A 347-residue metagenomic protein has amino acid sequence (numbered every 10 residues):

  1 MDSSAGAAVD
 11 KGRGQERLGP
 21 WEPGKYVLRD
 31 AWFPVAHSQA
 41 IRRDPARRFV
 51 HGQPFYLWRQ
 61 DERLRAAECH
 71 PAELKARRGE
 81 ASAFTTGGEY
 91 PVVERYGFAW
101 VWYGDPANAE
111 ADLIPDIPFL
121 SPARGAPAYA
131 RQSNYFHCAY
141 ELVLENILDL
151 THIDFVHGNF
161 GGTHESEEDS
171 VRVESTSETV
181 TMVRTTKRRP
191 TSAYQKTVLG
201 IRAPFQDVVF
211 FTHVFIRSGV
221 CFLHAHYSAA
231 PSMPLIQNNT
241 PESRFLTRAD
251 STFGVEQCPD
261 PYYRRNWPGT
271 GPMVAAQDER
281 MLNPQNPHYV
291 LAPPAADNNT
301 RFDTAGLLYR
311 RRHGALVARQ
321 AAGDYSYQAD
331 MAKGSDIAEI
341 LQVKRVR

Functional and structural regions predicted by a protein language model:
M1-S3, D10, P20-R29, P34-A128 (+1 more regions): Rieske [2Fe-2S] iron-sulfur-binding domain
G12-G14: Solvent-exposed helix-loop boundary motif
P20-W21, E62, A107-R347: C-terminal catalytic domain of Rieske-type non-heme iron oxygenases
